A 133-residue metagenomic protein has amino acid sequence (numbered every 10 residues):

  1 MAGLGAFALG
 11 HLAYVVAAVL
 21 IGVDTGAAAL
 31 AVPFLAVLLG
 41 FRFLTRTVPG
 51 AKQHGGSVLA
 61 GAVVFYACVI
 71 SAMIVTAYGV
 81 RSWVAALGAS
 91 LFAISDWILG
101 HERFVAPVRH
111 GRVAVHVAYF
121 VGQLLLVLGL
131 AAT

Functional and structural regions predicted by a protein language model:
M1-T133: Polytopic alpha-helical membrane-helix bundles and their juxtamembrane interface segments in multi-pass membrane
